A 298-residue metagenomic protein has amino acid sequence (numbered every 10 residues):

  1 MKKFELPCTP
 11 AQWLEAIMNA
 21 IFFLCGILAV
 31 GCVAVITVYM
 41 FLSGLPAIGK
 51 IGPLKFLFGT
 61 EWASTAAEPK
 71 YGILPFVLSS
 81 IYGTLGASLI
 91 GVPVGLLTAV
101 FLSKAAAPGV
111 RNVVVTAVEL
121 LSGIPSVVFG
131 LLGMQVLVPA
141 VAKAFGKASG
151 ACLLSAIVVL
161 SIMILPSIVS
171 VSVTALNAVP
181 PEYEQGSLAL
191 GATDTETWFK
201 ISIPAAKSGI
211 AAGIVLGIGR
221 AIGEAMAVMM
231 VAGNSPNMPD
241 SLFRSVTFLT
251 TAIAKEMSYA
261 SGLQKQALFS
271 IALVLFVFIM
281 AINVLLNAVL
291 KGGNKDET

Functional and structural regions predicted by a protein language model:
M1-G26, L286-T298: Transmembrane alpha-helical segments of polytopic membrane transport and secretion proteins
E15, V94, A107-N112, P180-P181 (+1 more regions): Amphipathic cytosolic juxtamembrane alpha-helices at the membrane-cytosol interface of multi-pass membrane transporters
I73-F101: Transmembrane alpha-helix signature in integral membrane proteins
V94-G133, E297: Cytoplasmic-entry segments and transmembrane alpha-helices of multi-pass inner-membrane transporters
E119-I164: Generic hydrophobic transmembrane alpha-helix motif, especially the helices
V171-S172, D194-M230: Transmembrane alpha-helices
V173-N177, P181, L188, K255-T298: C-terminal transmembrane helix and the adjacent membrane-cytosol boundary/short C-terminal tail of inner/organellar
V228-F276: Interhelical loop and adjacent transmembrane-helix boundary motif in polytopic membrane transport permeases
